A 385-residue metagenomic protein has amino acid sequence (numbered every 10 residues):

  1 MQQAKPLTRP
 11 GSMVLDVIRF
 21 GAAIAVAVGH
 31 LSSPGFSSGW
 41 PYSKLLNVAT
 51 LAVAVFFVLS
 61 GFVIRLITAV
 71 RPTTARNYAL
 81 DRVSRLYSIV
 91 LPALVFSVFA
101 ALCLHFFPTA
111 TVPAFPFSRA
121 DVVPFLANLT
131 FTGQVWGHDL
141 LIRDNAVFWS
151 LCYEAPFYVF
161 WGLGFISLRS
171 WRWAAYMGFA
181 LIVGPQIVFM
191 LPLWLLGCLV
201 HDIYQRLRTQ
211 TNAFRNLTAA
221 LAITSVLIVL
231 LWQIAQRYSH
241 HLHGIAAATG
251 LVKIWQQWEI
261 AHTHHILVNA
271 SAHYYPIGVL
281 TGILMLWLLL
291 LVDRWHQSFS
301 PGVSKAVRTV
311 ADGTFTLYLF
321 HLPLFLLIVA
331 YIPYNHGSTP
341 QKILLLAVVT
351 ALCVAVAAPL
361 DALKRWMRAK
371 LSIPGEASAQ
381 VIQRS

Functional and structural regions predicted by a protein language model:
A4, T8-I24, Y78-L80, S84-Y87 (+5 more regions): Functional transmembrane helices that form membrane-embedded active or gating regions
P10-A69, S84-V90, I187-F189, L284 (+2 more regions): Functionally critical transmembrane alpha-helices in membrane proteins and complexes, commonly lining
A23, T50-P72, L151-I166, W173-H241 (+2 more regions): Specific transmembrane alpha-helix
A25-V28, I64-R65, V95-F99, A155-R169 (+1 more regions): Membrane-interfacial alpha-helical segments at the cytosolic side of multi-pass membrane proteins
G39-N47, A114, G337-L345: Non-cytosolic membrane-interface motifs at loop->transmembrane helix junctions
T50, H240-K364: Alpha-helical transmembrane segments of multi-pass integral membrane proteins
T50-F57, I67-A127, F157, T309-F325 (+2 more regions): Transmembrane alpha-helical segments and their boundary/interface "anchor" motifs in multi-pass integral membrane
R65, L86-A155, V159, W171 (+2 more regions): Membrane-interface helix-loop-helix regions
